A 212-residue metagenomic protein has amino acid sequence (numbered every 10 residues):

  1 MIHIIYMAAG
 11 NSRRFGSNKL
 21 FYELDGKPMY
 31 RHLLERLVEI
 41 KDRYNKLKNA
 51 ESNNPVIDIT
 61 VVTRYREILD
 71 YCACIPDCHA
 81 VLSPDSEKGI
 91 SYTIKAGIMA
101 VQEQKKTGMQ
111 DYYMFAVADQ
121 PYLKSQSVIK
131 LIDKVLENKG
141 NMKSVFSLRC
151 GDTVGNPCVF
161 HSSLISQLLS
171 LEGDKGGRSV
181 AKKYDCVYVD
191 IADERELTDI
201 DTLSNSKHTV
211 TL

Functional and structural regions predicted by a protein language model:
M1-S17: N-terminal nucleotide-binding beta1-loop-alpha1 segment
I4, S166, S170-L212: Conserved alpha/beta core of the MobA/IspD/sugar-nucleotide pyrophosphorylase nucleotidyltransferase superfamily
I4-Y6, T60-V61, M114-F115, S147: Structural beta-sheet core signal
G16-L20, K27-E39: Short, well-formed alpha-helical segments that are part of the catalytic scaffolds of diverse glycosyltransferases
N18-E23, S83-E87: Short glycine-enriched, charge-decorated loop/helix-capping segments at active-site entrances that position
E23, Y122, C158-V159, Y188 (+1 more regions): Short aromatic/basic micro-patch
L33-Y112, Q126: Conserved N-terminal catalytic core of the sugar/cofactor nucleotidyltransferase
E87-S162, S166: Conserved beta-loop-beta/alpha segment of the NTase-like Rossmann-fold superfamily that binds/positions NTPs
